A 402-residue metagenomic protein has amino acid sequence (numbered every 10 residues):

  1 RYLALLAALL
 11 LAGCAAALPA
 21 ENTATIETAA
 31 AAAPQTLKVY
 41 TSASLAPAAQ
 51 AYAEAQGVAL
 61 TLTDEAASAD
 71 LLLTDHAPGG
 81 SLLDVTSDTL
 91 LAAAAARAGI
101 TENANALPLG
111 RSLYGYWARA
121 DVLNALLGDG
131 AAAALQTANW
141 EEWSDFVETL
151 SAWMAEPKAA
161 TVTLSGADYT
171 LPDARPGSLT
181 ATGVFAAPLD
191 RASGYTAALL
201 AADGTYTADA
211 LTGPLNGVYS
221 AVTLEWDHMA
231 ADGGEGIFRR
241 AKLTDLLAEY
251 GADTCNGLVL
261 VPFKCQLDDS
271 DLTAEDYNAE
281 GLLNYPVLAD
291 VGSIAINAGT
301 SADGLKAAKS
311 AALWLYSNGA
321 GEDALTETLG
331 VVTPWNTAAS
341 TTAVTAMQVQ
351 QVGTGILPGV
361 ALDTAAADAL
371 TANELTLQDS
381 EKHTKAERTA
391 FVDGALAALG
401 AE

Functional and structural regions predicted by a protein language model:
A8, C14-P78, L396-E402: Conserved N-terminal structural module of periplasmic/extracytoplasmic solute-binding proteins
Q50, D64-A106, E148-T161, G194 (+1 more regions): Pocket-flanking alpha-helical
L62-E65, I100-S193, D203-A230, T300: Helix-loop-helix "hinge/cap" segment bordering the ligand-binding cleft or interdomain interface
L73-G115, D121-N124, L260-P262, D269-G281: Hinge/lid segment of periplasmic solute-binding proteins
A155, A159-T161, A312-A339, A343: Periplasmic-binding protein-like
Y195-A302: Extracytoplasmic/periplasmic substrate-binding proteins
A302-L315: Short amphipathic alpha-helical coupling segments at ligand-binding clamshell hinges and other catalytic/signaling
T333-A343, M347-E402: Conserved C-terminal helix/tail region of periplasmic/extracytoplasmic solute-binding proteins
